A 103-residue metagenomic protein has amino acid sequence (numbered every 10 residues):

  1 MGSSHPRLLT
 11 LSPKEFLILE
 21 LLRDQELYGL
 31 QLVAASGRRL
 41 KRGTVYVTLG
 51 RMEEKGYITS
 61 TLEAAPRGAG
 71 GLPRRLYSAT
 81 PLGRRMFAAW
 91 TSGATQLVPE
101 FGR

Functional and structural regions predicted by a protein language model:
M1-S4, L82-R103: Amphipathic alpha-helical dimerization/coiled-coil segments that flank or bridge DNA-binding/regulatory modules
P6-Y46: N-terminal helix-turn-helix DNA-binding core of bacterial DNA-binding proteins
T10, G50, R67-A69: Short secondary-structure boundary/capping segments
S12, T80-L82: Residue-level signal for threonine
V45-G56: Basic amphipathic alpha-helical segments that dock to polyanions
K55-G70: Beta-hairpin "wing" of winged helix-turn-helix
